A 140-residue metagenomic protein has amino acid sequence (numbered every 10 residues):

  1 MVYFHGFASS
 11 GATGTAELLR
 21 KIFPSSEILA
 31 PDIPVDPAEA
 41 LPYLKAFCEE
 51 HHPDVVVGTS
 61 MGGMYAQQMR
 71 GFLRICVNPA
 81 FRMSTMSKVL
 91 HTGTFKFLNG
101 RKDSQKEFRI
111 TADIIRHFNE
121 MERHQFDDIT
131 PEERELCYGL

Functional and structural regions predicted by a protein language model:
M1-H51: Active-site catalytic motif of lipid deacylating hydrolases and related acyltransferases
Y3-F7, V57, C137-G139: Short hydrophobic segments within beta-strands
S9, G63, F81-R82: Residue-level marker for beta-strand->alpha-helix junctions and adjacent short loops that shape enzyme
H52-V55, E135: Short active-site oxyanion
D54-V57, L73-I75: Residue in the alpha/beta-hydrolase core beta-strand immediately N-terminal to the catalytic nucleophile
V57-Q67: Gly/Ala-rich beta-loop-alpha elbow adjacent to hydrolase catalytic centers
Q67-L73: Glycosyltransferases and closely related glycan-assembly transferases that use nucleotide-activated donors
L73-L140: The alpha/beta-hydrolase serine catalytic core
